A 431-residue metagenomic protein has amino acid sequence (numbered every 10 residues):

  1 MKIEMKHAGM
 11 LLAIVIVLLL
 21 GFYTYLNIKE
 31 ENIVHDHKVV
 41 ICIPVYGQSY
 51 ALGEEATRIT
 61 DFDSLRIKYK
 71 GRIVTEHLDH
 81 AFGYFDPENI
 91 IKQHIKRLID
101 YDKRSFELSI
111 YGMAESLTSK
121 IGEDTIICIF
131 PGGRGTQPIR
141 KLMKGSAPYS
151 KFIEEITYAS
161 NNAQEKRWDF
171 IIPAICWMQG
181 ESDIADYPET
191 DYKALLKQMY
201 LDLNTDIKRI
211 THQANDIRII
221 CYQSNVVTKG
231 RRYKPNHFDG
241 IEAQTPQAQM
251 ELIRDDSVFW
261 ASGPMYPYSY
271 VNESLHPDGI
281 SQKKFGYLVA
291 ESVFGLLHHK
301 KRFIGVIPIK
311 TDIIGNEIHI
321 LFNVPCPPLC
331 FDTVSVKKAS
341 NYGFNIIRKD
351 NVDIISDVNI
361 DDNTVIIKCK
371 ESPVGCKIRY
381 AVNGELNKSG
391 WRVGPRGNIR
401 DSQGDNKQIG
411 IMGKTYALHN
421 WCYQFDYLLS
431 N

Functional and structural regions predicted by a protein language model:
M1-V15: N-terminal Sec-pathway targeting helices
E4, Y23-I28: Alpha-helical transmembrane segments in eukaryotic/viral proteins
I14-Y25: Hydrophobic alpha-helical membrane-insertion segments, chiefly the h-region of N-terminal signal peptides
L26-N431: Cell-envelope and extracellular/periplasmic
